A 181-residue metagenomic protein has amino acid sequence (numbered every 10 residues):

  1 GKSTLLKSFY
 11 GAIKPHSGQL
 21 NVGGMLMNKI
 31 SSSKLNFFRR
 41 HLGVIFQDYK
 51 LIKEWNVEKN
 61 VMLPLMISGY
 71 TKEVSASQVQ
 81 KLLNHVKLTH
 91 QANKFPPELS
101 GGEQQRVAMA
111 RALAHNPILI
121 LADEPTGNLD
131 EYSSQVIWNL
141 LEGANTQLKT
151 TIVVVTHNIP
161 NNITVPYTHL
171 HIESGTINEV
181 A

Functional and structural regions predicted by a protein language model:
Y10: Helix-to-loop junction immediately C-terminal to a conserved catalytic motif
G18-L26: Conserved ABC transporter NBD signature motif
W55-M62: Short coil-to-helix segment of the ABC ATPase nucleotide-binding domain corresponding to the Q-loop/switch region
F95-Q105: Conserved ABC ATPase signature
M109: Hydrophobic anchor residue at the start of the ABC signature
N116: Conserved catalytic motifs of ABC-family nucleotide-binding domains
I120-D123: Catalytic Walker B motif of ABC-type/P-loop ATPase nucleotide-binding domains
